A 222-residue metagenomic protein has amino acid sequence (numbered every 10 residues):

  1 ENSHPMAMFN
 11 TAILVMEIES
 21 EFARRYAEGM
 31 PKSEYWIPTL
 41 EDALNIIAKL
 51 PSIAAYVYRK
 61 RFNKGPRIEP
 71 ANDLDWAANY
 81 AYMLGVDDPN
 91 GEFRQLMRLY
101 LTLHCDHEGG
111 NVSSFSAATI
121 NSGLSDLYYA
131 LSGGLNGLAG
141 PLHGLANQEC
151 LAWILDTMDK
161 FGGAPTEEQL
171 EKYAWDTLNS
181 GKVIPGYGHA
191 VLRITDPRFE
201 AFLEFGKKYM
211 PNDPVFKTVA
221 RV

Functional and structural regions predicted by a protein language model:
E1-V222: Hydrophobic alpha-helical bundle cores within soluble ligand-binding/oligomerization subdomains
